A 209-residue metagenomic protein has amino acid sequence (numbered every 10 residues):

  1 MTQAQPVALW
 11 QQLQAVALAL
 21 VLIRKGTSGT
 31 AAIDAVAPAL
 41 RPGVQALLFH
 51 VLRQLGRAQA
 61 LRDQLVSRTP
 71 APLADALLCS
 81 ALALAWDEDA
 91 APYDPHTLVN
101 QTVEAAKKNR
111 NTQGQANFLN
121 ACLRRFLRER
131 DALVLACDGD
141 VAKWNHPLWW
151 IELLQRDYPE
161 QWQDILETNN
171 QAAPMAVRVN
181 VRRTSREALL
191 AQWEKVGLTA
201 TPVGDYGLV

Functional and structural regions predicted by a protein language model:
M1-V209: Class I Rossmann-like S-adenosyl-L-methionine
